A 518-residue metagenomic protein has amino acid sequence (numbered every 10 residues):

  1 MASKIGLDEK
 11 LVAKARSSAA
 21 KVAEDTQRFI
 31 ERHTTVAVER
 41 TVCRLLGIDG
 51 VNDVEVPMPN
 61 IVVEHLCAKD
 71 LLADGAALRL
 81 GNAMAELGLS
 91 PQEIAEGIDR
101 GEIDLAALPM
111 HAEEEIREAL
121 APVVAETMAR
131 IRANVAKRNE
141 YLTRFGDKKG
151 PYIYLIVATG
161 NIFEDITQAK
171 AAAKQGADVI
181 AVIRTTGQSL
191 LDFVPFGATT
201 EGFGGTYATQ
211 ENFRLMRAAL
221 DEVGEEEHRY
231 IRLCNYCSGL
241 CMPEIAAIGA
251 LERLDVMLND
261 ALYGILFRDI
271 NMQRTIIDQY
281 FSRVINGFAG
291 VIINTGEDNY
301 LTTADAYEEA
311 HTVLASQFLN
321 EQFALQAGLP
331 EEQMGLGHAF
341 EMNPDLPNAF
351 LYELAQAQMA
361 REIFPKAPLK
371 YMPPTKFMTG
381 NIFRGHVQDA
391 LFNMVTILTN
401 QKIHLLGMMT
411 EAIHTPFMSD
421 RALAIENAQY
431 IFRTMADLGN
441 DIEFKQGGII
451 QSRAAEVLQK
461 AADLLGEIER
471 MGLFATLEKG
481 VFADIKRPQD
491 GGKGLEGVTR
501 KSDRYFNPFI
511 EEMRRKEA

Functional and structural regions predicted by a protein language model:
M1-D165, A171-G176, R184-N212, G239-I245 (+5 more regions): Long, compositionally biased, glycine/small-hydrophobic-enriched stretches that function as flexible linkers, tethers
T143-R144, V194-R232, I276-I293, L351-A367 (+1 more regions): Alpha-helix-loop-beta-strand connector modules within alpha/beta enzyme cores
P151-T159, V179-I183, R229-C237, V256-A261 (+4 more regions): Hydrophobic faces of well-ordered beta-strands that scaffold small-molecule active sites in alpha/beta enzyme cores
N161, A173-K174, A218-I231, C237-V256 (+3 more regions): Mature, well-folded catalytic/scaffold domains that follow N-terminal targeting or propeptide regions
F163-K170, L240-R253, E309, F383-I397: Catalytic cores of alpha/beta
D178-S189, E252-D269, N320-E321, F392-T415: Glycine-rich phosphate-binding active-site loops on the catalytic face of alpha/beta enzymes
L301, D305-G335, N348, A357-Q358: Conserved alpha/beta-domain cores
Q356-D420, L438-G448: Hydrophobic alpha-helical bundle architecture
